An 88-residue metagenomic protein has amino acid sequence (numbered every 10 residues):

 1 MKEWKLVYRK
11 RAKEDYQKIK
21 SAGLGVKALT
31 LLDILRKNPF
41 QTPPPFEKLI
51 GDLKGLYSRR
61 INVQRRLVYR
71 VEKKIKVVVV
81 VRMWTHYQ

Functional and structural regions predicted by a protein language model:
K2-R11, Q17-K18, A22-T30, P43 (+3 more regions): Enriched for short, Lys/Arg-rich terminal
K37-P39: Blade/loop signatures of beta-propeller domains
